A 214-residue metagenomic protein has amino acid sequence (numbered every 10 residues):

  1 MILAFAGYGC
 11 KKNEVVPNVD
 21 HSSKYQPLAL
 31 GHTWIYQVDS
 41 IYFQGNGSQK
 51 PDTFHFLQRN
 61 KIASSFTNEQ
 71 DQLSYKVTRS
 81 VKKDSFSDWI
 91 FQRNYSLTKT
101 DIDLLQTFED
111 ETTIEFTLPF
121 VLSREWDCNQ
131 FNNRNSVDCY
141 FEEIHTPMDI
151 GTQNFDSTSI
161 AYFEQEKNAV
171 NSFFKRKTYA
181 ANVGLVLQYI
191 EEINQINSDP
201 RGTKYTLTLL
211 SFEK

Functional and structural regions predicted by a protein language model:
A6-G9: C-terminal motif of bacterial Sec signal peptides marking the signal peptidase cleavage site
K11-K214: Conserved functional acidic sites
